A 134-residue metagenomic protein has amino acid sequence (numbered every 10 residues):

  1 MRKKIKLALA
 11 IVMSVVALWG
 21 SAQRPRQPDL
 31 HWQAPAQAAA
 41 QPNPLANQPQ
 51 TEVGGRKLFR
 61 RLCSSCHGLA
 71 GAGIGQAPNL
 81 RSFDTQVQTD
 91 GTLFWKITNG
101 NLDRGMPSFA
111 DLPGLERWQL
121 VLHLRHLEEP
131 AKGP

Functional and structural regions predicted by a protein language model:
R2-L9: Bacterial N-terminal signal peptides that target proteins for export
M13-G20: Hydrophobic h-region of N-terminal signal peptides that target proteins for export in Gram-negative bacteria
G20-A22, A38: Boundary at the C-terminal end of the N-terminal hydrophobic targeting segment
Q27-L58, E129, P134: Electrostatic cytochrome c docking/interface patches
P44, N79, G105-S108: Conserved beta-strand positions that form and line the central face of beta-propeller blades
E52-R56, G68, A72-T98: Gly/Gly-Pro-rich "capping" loops immediately C-terminal to redox-active cysteine motifs in periplasmic/lumenal
G55, F59-L69, L120-L124: The canonical Cys-X-X-Cys-His
F109-P134: C-terminal capping alpha-helices of c-type cytochrome domains
